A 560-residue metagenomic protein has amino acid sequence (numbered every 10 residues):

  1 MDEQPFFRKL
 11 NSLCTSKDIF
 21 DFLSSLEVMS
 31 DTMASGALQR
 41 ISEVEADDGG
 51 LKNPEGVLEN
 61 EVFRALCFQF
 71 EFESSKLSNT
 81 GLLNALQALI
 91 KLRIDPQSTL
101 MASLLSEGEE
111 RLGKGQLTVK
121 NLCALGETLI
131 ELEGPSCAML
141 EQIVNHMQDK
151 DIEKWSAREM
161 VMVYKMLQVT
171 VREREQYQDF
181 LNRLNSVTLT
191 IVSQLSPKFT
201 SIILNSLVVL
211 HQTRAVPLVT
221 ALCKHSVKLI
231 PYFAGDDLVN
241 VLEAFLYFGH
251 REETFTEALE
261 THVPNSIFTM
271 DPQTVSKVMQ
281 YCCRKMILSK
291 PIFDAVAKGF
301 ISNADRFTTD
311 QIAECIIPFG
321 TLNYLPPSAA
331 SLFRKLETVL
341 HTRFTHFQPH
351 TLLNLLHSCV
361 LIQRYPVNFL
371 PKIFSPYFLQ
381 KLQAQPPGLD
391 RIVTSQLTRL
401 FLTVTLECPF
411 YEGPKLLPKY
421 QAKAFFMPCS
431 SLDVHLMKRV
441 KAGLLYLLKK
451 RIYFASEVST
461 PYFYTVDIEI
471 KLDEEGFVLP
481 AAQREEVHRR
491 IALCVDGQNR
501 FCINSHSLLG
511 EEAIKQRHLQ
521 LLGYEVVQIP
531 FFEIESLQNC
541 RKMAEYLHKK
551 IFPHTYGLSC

Functional and structural regions predicted by a protein language model:
M1-C560: Eukaryotic RNA-binding helical-repeat scaffolds
